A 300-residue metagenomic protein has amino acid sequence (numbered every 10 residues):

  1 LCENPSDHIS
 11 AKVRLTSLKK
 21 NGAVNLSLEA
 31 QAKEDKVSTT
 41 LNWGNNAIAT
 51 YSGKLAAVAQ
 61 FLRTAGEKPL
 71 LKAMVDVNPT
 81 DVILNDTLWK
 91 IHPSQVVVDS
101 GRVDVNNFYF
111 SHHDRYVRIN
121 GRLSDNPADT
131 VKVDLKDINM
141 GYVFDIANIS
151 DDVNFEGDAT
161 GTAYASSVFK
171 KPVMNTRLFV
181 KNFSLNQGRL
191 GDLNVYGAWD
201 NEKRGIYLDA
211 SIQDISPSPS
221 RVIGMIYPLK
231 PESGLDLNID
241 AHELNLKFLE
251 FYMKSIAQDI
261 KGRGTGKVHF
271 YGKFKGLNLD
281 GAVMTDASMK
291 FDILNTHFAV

Functional and structural regions predicted by a protein language model:
L1-V300: Interface amphipathic segments
